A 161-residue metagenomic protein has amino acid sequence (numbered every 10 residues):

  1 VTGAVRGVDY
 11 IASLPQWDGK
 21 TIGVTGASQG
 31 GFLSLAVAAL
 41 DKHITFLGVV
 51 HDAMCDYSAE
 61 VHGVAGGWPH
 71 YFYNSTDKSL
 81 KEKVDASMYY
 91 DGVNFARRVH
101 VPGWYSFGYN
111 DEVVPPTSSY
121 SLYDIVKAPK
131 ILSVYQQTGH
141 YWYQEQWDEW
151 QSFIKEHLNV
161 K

Functional and structural regions predicted by a protein language model:
V1-P15: Alpha/beta-hydrolase active-site loop
A12, T25, G31-K42, L47 (+1 more regions): Short glycine-enriched nucleophile-adjacent loop and the immediately C-terminal alpha-helix near the catalytic center
Q16-S28: Alpha/beta-hydrolase fold nucleophile elbow
L35-S79, V134, W142-E145: Hydrolase active-site cap/lid region
V99, Y105-F107, D111: Short beta-strand/loop motif that positions the catalytic acidic residue of the alpha/beta-hydrolase fold
V101, P115-D124: Short alpha-helix in the alpha/beta-hydrolase fold that links the catalytic acid
Y109-V114, H140-Y141: Acidic catalytic loop of the alpha/beta-hydrolase fold
Y120-K161: C-terminal catalytic histidine-bearing segment of alpha/beta-hydrolase fold enzymes
